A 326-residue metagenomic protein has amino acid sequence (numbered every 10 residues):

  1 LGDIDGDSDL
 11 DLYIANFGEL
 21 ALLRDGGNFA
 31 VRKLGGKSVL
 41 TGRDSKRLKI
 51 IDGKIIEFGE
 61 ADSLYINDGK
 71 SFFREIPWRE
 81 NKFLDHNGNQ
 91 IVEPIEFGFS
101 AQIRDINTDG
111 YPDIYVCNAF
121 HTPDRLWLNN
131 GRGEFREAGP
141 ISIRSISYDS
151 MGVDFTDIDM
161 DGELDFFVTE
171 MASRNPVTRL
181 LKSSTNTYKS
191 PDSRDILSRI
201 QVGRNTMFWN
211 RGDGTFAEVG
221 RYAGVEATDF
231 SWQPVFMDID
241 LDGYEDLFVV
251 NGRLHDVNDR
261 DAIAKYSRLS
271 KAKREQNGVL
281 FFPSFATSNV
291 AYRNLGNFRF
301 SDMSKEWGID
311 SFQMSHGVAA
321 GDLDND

Functional and structural regions predicted by a protein language model:
L1-D326: Acidic, glycine/proline-rich Ca2+-coordinating loop motifs
